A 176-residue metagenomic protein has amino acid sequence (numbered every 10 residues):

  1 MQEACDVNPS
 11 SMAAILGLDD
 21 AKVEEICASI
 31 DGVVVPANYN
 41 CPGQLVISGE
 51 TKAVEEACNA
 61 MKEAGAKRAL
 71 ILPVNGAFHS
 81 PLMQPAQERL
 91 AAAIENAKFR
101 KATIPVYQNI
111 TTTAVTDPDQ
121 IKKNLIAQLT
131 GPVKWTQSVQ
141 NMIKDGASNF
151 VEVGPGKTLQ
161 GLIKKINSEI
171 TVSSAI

Functional and structural regions predicted by a protein language model:
M1-G131: Alpha/beta catalytic cores of group-transfer enzymes, especially the acyltransferase/condensing modules of polyketide
E95-I176: Acyltransferase/transacylase module recognition
